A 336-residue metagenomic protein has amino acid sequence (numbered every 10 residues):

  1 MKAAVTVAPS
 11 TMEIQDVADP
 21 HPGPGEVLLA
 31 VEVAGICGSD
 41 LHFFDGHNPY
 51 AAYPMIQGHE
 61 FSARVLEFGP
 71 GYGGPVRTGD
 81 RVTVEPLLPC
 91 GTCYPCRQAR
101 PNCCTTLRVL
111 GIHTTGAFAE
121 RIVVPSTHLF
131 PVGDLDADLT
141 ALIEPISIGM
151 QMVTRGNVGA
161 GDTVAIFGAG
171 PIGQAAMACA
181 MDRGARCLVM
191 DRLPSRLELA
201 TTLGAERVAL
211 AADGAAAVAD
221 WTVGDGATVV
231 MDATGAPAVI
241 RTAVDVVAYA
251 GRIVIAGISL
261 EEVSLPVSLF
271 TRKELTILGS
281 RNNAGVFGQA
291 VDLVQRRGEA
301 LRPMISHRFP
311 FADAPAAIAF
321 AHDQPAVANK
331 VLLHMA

Functional and structural regions predicted by a protein language model:
M1, P194, R241-D245, A284 (+1 more regions): C-terminal hydrophobic helical "lid"/dimerization subdomain of Rossmann-like NAD(P)H-dependent oxidoreductases
A3-H21, G38-E67, T83-V84, P101-H113: N-terminal glycine-rich cofactor-binding segment
A18-A34, N48-Y94, G133-L135: Glycine-rich beta-strand-centered segment in the early N-terminal region that forms part of a ligand/cofactor-binding
H47, L193, S259, N283: Residues in the short beta-alpha loop(s) of Rossmann-like NAD(P)-binding domains
E60, D80-R81, P95, R121 (+4 more regions): Residue-level marker of beta-strand positions
L88-F167: NAD(P)H dinucleotide-binding glycine-rich loop of Rossmann-like/cofactor-binding domains, especially the beta1-alpha1
D134-A212: Mid-domain Rossmann-like dinucleotide-binding core that forms the NAD(H)/NADP(H) cofactor-binding site
G156, E198, L203-T276: Glycine-rich cofactor phosphate-binding loops and adjacent beta1-alpha1 units of small-molecule cofactor enzyme domains
